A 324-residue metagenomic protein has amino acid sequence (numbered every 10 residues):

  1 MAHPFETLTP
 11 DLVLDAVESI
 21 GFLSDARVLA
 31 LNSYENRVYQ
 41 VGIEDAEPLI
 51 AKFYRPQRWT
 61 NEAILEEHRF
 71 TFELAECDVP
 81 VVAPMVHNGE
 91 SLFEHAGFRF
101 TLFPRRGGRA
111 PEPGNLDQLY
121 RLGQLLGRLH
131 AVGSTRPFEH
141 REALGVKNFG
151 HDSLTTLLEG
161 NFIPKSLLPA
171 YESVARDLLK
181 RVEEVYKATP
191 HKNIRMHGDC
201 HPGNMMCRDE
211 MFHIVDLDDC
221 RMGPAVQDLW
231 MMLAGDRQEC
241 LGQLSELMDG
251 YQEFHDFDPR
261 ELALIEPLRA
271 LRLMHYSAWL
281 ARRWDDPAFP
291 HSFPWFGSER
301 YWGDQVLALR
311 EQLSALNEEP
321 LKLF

Functional and structural regions predicted by a protein language model:
M1-V86, D209-M211, K322-F324: Conserved NTP-binding catalytic cores of kinases and kinase-like/nucleotidyltransferase enzymes across multiple kinase
E35-A51, P84, K180-L229: Active-site acidic catalytic loop and adjacent metal/ATP-binding pocket of ATP-dependent phosphoryl transfer enzymes
I43-F138: ATP-binding pocket architecture of kinase catalytic cores
P56, F100-P113, L154-I163, Y276-S292: A glycine-centered beta->alpha junction motif in the catalytic cores of kinase/phosphotransferase enzymes
P56, G108, F212, C220-M222 (+1 more regions): Activation segment
E112-P169, H191-N193, F293: A cross-family kinase active-site recognition segment
N161-F162, A278-F324: ATP/Mg2+ or Mg2+-diphosphate-binding catalytic cores that bind nucleotide phosphates or diphosphates via glycine-rich
A225-D256, R272-A288: Active-site activation/catalytic loop segments of kinase-like enzymes and analogous catalytic loops in related
